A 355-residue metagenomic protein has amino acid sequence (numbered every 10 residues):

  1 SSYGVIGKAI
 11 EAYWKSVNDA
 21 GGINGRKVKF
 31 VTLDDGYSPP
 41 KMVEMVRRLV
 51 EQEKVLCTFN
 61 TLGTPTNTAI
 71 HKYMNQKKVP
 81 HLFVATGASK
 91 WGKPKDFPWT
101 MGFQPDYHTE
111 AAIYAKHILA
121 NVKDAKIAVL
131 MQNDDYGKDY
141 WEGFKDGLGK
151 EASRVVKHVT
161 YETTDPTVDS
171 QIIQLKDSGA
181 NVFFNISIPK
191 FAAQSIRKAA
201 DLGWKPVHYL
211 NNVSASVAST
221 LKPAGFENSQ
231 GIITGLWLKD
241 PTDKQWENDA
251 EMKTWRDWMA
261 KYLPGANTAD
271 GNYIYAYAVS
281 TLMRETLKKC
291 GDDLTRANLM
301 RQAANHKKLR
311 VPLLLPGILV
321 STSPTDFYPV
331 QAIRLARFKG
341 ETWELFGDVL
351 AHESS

Functional and structural regions predicted by a protein language model:
S2-E11, A20-K93, F103, Y161-V168 (+1 more regions): Beta-alpha junction/loop-to-helix N-cap segments that form part of ligand/metal-binding clefts
Y3, G7-W14, V43-R47, F59 (+17 more regions): Extracytoplasmic/secreted envelope proteins and their assembly/folding machinery, especially bacterial periplasmic
G25-K29, Q52-C57, Q76-H81, D96-W99 (+5 more regions): Loop/turn elements at helix/coil->beta-strand transitions in domains of secreted/extracellular proteins
D35, L82, S89-G92, T163-T164 (+4 more regions): Venus flytrap/periplasmic-binding-protein-like
P40-E44, S89-G92, P98-G203, Q245-N248: Extracellular/periplasmic Venus flytrap/periplasmic-binding protein
L49-L62, L82-V84, K126-M131, G179-P189 (+3 more regions): Periplasmic-binding protein-like
A199-Y277, V349-E353: Extracellular/periplasmic periplasmic-binding protein-like sensory domains
K261-I274, R284-W343: Segments of small-molecule ligand-sensing domains
